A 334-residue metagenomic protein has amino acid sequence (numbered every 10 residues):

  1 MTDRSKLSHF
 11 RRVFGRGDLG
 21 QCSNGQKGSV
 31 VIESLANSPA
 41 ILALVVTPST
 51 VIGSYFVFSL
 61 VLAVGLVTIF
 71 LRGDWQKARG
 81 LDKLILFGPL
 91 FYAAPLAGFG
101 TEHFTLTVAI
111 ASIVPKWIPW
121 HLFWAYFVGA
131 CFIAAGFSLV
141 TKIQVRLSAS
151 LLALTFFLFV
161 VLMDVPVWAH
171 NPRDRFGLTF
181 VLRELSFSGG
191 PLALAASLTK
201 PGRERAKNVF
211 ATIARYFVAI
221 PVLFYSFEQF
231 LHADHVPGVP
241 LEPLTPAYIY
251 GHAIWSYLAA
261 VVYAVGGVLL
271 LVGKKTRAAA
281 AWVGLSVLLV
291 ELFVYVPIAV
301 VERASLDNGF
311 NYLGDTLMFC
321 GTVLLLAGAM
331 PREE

Functional and structural regions predicted by a protein language model:
M1, V13, V30-I32: Short hydrophobic transmembrane-like helices used for membrane targeting/insertion
R4, F10-R11, L19, S23: Short hydrophobic targeting helices and cationic amphipathic motifs that mediate membrane/organellar targeting
R12-D18, R175, D307: Residue-level detector of alpha-helix boundary/anchor positions
C22-V30: Short, Lys/Arg-enriched N-terminal segments with co-localized hydrophobic residues within the first ~10-30 amino acids
V31-T105, W124-C131, T141-D234, Y250-V265 (+1 more regions): Extended, low-polarity transmembrane helix blocks
T105-W117, F230-H252: Membrane-interface interhelical connector segments
G136, G267: Conformational-control "hinges and anchors"
